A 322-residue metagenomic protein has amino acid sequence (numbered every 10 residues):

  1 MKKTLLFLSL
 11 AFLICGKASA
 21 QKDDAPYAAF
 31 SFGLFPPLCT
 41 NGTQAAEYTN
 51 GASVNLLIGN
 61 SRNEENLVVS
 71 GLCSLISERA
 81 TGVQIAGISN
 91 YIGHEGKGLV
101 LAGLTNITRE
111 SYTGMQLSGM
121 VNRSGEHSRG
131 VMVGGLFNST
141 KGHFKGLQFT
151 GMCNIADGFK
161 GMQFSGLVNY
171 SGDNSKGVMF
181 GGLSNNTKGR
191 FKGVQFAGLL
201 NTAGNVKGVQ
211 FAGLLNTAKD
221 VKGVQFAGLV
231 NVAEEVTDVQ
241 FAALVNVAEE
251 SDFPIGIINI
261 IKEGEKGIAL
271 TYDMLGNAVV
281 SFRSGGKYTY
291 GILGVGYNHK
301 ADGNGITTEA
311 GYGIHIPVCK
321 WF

Functional and structural regions predicted by a protein language model:
M1-D23: Bacterial Sec-dependent N-terminal signal peptides
Q21-F322: Surface-exposed, glycine- and small/polar-enriched segments that build interaction surfaces at terminal
